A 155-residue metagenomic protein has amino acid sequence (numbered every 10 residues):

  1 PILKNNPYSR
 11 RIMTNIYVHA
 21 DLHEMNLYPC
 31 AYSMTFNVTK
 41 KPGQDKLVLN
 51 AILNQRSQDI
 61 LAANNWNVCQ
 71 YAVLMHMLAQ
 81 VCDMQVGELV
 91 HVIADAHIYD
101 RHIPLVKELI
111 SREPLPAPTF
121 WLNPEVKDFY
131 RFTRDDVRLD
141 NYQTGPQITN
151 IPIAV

Functional and structural regions predicted by a protein language model:
P1-V155: Active-site helix-to-loop segments that bind/position phosphate- or nucleotide-bearing substrates and donors across
